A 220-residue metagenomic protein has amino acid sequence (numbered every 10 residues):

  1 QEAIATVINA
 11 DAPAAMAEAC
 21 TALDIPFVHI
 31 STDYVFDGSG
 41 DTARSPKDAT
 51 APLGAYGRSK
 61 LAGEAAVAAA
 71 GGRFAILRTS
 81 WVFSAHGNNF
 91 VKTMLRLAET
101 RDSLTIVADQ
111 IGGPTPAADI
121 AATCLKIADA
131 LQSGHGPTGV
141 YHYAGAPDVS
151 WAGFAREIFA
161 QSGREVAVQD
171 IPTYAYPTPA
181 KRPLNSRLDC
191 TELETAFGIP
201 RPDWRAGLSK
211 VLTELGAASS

Functional and structural regions predicted by a protein language model:
Q1-V28: NAD(P)-cofactor binding segment of oxidoreductase domains
F27-D33, D37, L77-T79: SDR active-site strand-loop-helix element
D33-L53: Active-site "gating" loop of Rossmann-like NAD(P)-dependent oxidoreductase/epimerase domains
S59: Active-site helix of classical SDR
A65-G112, A118-D119, L125-K126: NAD(P)-dependent short-chain dehydrogenase/reductase
I106-I111, G139-D148, A196: Glycine-rich Rossmann NAD(P)(H)-binding loop
T123-C124, A130-P179: Mid/C-terminal beta-alpha module of Rossmann-like enzyme folds, strongest in SDR-family dehydrogenases/epimerases
W204-S220: Amphipathic terminal alpha-helices
